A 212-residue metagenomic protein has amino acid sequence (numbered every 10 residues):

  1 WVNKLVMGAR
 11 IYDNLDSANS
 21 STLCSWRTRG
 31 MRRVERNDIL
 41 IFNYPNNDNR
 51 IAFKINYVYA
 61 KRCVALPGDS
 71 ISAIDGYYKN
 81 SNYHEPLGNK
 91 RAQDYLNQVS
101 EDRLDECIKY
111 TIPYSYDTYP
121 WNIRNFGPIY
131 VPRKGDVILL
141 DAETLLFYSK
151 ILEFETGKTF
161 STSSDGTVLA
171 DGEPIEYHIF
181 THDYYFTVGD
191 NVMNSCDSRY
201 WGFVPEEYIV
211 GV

Functional and structural regions predicted by a protein language model:
W1-V212: Soluble "head" domains of membrane/secretory-pathway proteins
